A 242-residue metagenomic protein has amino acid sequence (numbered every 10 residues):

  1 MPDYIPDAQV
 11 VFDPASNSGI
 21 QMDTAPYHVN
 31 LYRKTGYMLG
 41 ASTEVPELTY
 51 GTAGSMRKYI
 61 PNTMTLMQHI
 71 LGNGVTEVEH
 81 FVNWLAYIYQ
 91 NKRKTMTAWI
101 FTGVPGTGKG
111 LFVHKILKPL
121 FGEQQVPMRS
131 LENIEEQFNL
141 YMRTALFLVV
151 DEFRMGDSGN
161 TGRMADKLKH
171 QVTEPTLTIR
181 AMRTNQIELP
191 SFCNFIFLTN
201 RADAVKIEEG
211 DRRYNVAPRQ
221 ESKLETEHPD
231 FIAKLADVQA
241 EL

Functional and structural regions predicted by a protein language model:
M1-V29: Long, basic/Gly/Ser/Thr-rich N-terminal segments that mediate initial subcellular attachment or targeting
I20-F153, G162-M164, N215-P218: P-loop NTPase catalytic core of nucleic-acid-dependent motor ATPases
F138-R143, R180-L198: AAA+/SF3 P-loop NTPase mechanochemical coupling elements
L146-V172, A204-D211: Conserved AAA+/SF3 P-loop NTPase catalytic/coupling segment centered on the Walker-B
R154, P175-I179, I196-R201: Conserved catalytic/coupling elements of P-loop NTPase cores
R154-M155, N200-A204, Q220-E225: Conserved nucleotide-binding/hydrolysis micro-motifs of P-loop NTPases
R163-E188: Conserved catalytic/switch belt of AAA+ P-loop NTPases
L189-F192, I207-L242: Phosphate-sensing "switch" segment of ASCE/P-loop ATPases
